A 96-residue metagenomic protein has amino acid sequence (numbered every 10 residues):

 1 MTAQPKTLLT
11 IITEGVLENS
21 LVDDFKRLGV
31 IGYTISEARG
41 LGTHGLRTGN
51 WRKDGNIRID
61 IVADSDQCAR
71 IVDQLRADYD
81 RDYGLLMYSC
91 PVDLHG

Functional and structural regions predicted by a protein language model:
M1-G96: Positively charged, small/polar-rich N-terminal and surface patches that mediate targeting and assembly and bind
